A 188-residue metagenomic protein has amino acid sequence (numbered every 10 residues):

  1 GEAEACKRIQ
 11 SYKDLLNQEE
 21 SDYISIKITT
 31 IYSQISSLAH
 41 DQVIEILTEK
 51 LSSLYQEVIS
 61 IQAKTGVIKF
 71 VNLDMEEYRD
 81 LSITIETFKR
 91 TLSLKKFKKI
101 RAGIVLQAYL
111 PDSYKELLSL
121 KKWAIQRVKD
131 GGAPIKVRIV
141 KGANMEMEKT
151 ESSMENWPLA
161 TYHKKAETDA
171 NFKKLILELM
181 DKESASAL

Functional and structural regions predicted by a protein language model:
G1-L188: Positively charged, amphipathic and often flexible ligand-engagement surfaces
